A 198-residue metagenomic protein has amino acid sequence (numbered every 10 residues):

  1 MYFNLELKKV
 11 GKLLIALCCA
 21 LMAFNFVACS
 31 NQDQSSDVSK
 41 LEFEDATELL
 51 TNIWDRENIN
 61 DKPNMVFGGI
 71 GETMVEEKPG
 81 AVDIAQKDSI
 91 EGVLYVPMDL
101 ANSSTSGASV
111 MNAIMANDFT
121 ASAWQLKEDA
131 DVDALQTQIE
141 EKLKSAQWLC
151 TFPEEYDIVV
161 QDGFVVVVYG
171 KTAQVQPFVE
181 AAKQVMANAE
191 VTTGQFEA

Functional and structural regions predicted by a protein language model:
Y2-I15: Bacterial N-terminal signal peptides that target proteins for export
I15-A23: Hydrophobic helical h-region of N-terminal Sec-dependent signal peptides in bacterial secretory/periplasmic proteins
F24-A28: C-terminal motif of bacterial Sec signal peptides marking the signal peptidase cleavage site
S30-T120, L126-A198: Soluble, non-membrane globular domain cores that form compact, hydrophobic packing and curved binding surfaces
